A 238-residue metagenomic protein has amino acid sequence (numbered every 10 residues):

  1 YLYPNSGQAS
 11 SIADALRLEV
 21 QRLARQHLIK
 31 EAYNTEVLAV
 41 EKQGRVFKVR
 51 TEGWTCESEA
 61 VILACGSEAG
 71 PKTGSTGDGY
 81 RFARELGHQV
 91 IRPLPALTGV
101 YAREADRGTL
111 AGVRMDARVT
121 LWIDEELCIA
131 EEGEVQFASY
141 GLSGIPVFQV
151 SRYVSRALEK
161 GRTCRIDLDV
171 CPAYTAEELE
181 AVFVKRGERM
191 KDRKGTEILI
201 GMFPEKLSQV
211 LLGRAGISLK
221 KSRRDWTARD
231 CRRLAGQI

Functional and structural regions predicted by a protein language model:
Y1-L18, G70-G74, Y101-A105, R223-D230: Short beta-strand to alpha-helix junction loop
I12-L23, K30-Y33: Active-site-proximal cofactor/substrate-binding loop regions of enzyme domains
E31-V46: A conserved short coil-to-beta-strand element within the FAD-binding core of flavoproteins
A32, R50-A60, A130-G133: Core beta-strand elements of the Rossmann-like FAD/NAD(P) dinucleotide-binding domain in flavoenzyme oxidoreductases
Y33, Q209-Q237: A glycine-rich dinucleotide-binding beta-alpha-beta segment and adjacent secondary-structure elements that constitute
V37, C56-K72, A83-R84, V135-Y140: Short hydrophobic core segments
P71-I91: Glycine-rich beta-alpha-beta "Rossmann" dinucleotide-binding loop(s) and their flanking helix/strand
Q89-R92, G99-S222: An anion/pyrophosphate-binding glycine-rich loop and adjacent beta-alpha core in soluble alpha-beta enzymes
